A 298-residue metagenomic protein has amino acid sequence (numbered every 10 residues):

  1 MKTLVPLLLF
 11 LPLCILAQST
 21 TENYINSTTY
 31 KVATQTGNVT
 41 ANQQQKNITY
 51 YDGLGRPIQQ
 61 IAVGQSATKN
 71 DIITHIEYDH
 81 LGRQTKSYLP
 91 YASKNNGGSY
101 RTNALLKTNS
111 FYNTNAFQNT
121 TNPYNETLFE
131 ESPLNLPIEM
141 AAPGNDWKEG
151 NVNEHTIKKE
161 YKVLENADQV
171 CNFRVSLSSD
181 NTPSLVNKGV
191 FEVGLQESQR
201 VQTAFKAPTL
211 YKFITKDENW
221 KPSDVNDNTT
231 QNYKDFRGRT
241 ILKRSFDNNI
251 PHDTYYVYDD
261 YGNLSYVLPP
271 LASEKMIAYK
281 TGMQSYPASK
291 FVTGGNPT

Functional and structural regions predicted by a protein language model:
K2-L9: Sec-dependent signal peptide recognition, specifically the positively charged N-region followed immediately by
T3, A17-T298: Beta-strand elements of repeat-based all-beta scaffolds
P12-C14: N-terminal signal peptide c-region/cleavage motif recognized by signal peptidases
